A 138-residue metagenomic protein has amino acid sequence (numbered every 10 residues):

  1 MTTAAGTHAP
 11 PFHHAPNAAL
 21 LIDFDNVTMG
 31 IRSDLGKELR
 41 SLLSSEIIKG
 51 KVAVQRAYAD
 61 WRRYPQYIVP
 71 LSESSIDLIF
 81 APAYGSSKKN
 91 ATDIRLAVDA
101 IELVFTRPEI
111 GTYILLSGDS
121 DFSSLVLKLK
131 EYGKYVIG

Functional and structural regions predicted by a protein language model:
M1-I101, F105, L125-I137: Domain-level signal for Mg2+-assisted phosphodiester chemistry and nucleotide/NA-binding surfaces in nucleic-acid
T106-G111: Glycine-rich phosphate-binding loop signature in dinucleotide/nucleotide-binding domains
L115: Non-catalytic, usually N-terminal nucleic-acid engagement modules in DNA/RNA processing proteins
F122: Catalytic nucleophile loop
